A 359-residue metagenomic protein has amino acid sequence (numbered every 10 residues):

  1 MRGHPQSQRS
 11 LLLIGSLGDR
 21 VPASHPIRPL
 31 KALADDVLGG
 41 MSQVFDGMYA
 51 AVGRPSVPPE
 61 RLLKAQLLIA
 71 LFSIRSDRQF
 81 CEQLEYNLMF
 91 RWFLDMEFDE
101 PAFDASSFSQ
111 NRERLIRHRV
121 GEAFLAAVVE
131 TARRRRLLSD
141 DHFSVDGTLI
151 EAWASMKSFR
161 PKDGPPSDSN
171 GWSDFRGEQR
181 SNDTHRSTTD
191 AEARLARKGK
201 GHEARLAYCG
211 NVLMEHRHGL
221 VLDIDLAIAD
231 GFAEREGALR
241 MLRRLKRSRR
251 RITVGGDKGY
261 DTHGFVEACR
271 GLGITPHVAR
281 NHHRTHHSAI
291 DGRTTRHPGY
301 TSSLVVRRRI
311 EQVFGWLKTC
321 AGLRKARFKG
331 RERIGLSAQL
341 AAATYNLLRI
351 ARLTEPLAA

Functional and structural regions predicted by a protein language model:
M1-D36, I350-A359: Charged, often Cys/His-bearing segments associated with DNA-binding zinc-finger transcription factors
V21-L67, F72: Basic, short loop/linker segments at the boundary and entry of helix-turn-helix/winged-helix-like folds
P22, P26, G53-R61, S76 (+8 more regions): Secondary-structure capping and boundary motifs in well-ordered enzyme cores
R54-H118: Short, positively charged, Gly/Tyr-enriched micro-motifs that form contact patches at catalytic or ligand/partner
F72-R78, F90-R91, E97-E100, R244-I252 (+2 more regions): Secondary-structure transition/capping motifs at alpha-helix termini and the adjoining loop/turn into the next element
E85, L94-C269, Y345: Polybasic low-complexity intrinsically disordered regions
P166-S169, K258-E332, L336-Q339: Helix-centered, glycine/charged polyanion-binding patches within enzymatic domains that contact phosphate-containing
R333-A359: In a subset of proteins, long, contiguous C-terminal domains/tails are tracked
